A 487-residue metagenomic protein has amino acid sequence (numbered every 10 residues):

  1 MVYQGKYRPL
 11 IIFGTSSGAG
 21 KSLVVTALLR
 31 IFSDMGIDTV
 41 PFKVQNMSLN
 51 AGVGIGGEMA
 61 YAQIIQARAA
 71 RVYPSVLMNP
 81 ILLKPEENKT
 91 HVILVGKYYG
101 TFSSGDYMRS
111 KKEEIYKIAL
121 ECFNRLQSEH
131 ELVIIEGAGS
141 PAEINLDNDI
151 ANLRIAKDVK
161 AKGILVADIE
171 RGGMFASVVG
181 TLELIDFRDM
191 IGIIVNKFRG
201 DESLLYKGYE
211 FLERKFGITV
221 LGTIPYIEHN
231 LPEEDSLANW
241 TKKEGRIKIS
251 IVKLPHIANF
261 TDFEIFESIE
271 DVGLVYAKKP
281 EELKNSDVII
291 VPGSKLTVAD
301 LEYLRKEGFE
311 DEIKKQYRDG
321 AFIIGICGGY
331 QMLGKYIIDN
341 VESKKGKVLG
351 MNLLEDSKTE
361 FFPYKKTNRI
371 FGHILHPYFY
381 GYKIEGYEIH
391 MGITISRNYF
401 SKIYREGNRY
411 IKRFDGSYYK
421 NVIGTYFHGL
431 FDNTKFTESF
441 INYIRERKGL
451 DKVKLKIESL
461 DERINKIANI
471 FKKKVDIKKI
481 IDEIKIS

Functional and structural regions predicted by a protein language model:
M1-K315, F322, L375-S487: Flexible phosphate-sensing "switch/lid" loops adjacent to ATP/NTP-binding sites across phosphate-transfer
L304, D311, Y317, L333-I338 (+1 more regions): Extended, hydrophobic alpha-helical segments
C327: Catalytic nucleophile serine of serine hydrolases, specifically the conserved "nucleophile elbow" pentapeptide
G334-G386: A conserved active-site-flanking secondary-structure segment within enzyme catalytic domains
